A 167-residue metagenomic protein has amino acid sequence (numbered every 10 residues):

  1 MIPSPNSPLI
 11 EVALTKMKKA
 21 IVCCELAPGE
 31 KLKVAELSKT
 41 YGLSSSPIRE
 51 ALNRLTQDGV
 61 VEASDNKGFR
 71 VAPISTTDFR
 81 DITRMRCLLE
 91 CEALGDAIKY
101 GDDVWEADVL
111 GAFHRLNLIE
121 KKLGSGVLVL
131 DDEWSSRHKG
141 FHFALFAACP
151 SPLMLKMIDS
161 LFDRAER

Functional and structural regions predicted by a protein language model:
M1-K99: Short linear motifs at protein or domain termini
D103-R167: Conserved amphipathic alpha-helical segments that form helical-bundle/coiled-coil interaction surfaces
